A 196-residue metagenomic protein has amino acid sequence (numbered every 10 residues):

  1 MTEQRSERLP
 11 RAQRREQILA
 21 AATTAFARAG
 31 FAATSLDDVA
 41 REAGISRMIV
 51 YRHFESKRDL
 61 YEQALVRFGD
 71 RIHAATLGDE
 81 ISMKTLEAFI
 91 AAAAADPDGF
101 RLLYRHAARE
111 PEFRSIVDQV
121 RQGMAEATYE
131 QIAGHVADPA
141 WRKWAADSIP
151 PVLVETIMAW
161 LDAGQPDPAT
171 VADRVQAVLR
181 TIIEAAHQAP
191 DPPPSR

Functional and structural regions predicted by a protein language model:
M1-A29, A33-I45, R58-E62: Basic, helix-initiating cap at the start of DNA-binding domains
M1-Q13, A140, A186-R196: N-terminal intrinsically disordered/low-complexity leader segments
R28, E62-A88, T128-A133: Amphipathic alpha-helical linker/stalk segments
T34, F54, D59-F68, A75 (+2 more regions): Alpha-helical DNA-contacting segments of helix-turn-helix folds
G44-F54: Short hydrophobic/aromatic patch on the recognition helix
F54, R105-E110: Short helix-capping/turn signature of helix-turn-helix
I81-Y104, F113-S115, Q119-Y129, P150: Helical hydrophobic small-molecule/effector-binding pocket
P111-V136, A140-P151, T170-D173, A177-T181: Amphipathic alpha-helical packing segments from all-alpha helical-bundle domains
